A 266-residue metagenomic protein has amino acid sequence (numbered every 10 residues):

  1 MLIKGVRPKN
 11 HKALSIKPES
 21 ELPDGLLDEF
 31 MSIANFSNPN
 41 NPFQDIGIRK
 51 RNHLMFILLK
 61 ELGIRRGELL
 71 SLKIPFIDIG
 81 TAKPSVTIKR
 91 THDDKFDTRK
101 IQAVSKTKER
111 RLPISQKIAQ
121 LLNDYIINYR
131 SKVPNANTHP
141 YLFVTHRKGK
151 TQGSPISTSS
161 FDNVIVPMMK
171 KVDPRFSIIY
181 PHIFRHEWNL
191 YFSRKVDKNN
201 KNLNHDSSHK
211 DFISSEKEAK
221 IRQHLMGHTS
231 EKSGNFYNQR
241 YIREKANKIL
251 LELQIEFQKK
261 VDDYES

Functional and structural regions predicted by a protein language model:
L2-I48, T91: Long, amphipathic, Lys/Arg-enriched alpha-helical "connector/arm" segment
N41-P42, D162-H224: Short, basic (Lys/Arg/His-rich) helix/loop patches that form interaction surfaces in the mid-to-C-terminal regions
K50-L70: Short pre-functional
L58-L59, V86, K117-Y129, F143 (+3 more regions): Short, structured motif recognition centered on aromatic/hydrophobic residues
L72-Q120: Conserved tyrosine-mediated DNA breakage-rejoining catalytic core shared by Y-recombinases
P75-H92, F96, S131-Y141, I156-N163 (+1 more regions): Extended intrinsically disordered, low-complexity coil regions enriched in Ser, Thr, Gly, Ala and often Pro
R110-S160, F176: Major-groove DNA-contacting interfaces characterized by cationic-aromatic clusters
I213-A219, H224-Q254: Catalytic-site neighborhood detector that most strongly recognizes the C-terminal catalytic loop/helix of tyrosine
